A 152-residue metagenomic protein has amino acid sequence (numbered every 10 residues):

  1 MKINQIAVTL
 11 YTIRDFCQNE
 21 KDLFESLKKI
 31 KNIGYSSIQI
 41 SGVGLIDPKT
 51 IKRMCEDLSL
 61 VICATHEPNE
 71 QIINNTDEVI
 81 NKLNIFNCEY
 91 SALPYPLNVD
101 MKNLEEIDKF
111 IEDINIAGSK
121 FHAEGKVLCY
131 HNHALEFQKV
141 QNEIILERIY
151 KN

Functional and structural regions predicted by a protein language model:
M1-E89: N-terminal pre-domain/capping segments
N69-N152: Active-site acidic/histidine proton-transfer and metal-coordination neighborhood in alpha/beta enzyme cores
